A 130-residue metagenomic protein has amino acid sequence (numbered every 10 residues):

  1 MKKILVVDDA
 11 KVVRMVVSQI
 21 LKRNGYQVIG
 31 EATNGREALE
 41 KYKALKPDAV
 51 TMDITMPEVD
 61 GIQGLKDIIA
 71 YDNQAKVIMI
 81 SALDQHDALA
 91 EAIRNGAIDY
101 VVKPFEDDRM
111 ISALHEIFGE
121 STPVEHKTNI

Functional and structural regions predicted by a protein language model:
K11-G30, N95: Two-component/phosphorelay signaling modules centered on CheY-like receiver
N34-E37, D60-Q63: Acidic catalytic/metal-coordinating carboxylates
L45-T51: Active-site beta3 strand of CheY-like receiver
M56: Receiver (REC) domain active-site loop signature in two-component systems and cognate sites in sensor histidine kinases
L83-D84: Short, conserved "switch-loop" micro-motifs in signal-transduction and mechanochemical regulators
F105-H115: C-terminal output helix
